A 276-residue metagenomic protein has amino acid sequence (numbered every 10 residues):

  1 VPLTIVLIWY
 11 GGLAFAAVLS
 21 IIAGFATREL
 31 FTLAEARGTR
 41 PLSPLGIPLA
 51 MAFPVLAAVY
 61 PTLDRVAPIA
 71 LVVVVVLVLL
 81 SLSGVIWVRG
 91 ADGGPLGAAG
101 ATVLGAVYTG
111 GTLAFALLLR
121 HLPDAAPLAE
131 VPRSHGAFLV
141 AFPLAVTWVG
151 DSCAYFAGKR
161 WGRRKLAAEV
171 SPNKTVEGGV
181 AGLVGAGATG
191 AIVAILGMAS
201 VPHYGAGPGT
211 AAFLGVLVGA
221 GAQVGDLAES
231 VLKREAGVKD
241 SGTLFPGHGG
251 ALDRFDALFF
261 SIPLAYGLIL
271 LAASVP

Functional and structural regions predicted by a protein language model:
V1-V216: Membrane-embedded alpha-helical bundles of polytopic integral membrane proteins
T32, A154, E229-L232, D256-F259: Hydrophobic side chains within alpha-helical segments
G150-C153, V180-A181, L252-I262: Membrane-embedded alpha-helical segments of transport systems, primarily multispan ion/solute transporters
G158-R160, V231-A236, F259, P263-L264: Re-entrant/interfacial helical elements at transmembrane boundaries that shape and gate the permeation pathway
L217-A222: Transmembrane alpha-helix interface/packing and boundary motifs in multi-pass membrane proteins, characterized by
R234-A257: Interfacial loop-to-transmembrane junctions
G267-P276: Juxtamembrane boundary at the C-terminal end of a transmembrane helix
